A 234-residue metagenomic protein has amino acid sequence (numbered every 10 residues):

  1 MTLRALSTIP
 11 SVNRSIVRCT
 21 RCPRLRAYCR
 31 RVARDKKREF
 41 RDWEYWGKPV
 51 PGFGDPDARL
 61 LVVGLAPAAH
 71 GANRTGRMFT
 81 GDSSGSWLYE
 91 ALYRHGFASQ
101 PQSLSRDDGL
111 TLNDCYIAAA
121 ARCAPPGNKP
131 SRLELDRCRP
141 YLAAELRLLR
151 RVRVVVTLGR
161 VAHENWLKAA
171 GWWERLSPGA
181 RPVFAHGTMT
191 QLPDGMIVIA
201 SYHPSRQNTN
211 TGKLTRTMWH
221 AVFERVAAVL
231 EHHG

Functional and structural regions predicted by a protein language model:
M1-L3: Polybasic, lysine-enriched low-complexity intrinsically disordered terminal tails
L6-H233: A polyanion-binding, active-site-adjacent surface
